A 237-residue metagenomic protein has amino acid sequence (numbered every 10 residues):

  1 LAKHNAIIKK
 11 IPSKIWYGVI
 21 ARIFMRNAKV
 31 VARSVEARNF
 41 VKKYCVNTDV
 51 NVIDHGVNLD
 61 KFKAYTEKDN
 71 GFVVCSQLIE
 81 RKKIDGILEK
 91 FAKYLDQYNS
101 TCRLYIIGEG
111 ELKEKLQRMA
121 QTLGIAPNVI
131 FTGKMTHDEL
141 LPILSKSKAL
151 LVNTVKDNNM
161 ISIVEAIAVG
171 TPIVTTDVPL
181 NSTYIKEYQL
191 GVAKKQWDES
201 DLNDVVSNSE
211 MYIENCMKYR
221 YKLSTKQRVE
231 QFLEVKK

Functional and structural regions predicted by a protein language model:
K10-V30: Membrane-proximal helix-turn-helix segments that form the acceptor-binding/catalytic region of lipid-linked
E36, G56: Carbohydrate-associated surface elements
Y65-K82, G86-K93, Y105: Conserved donor-binding/catalytic core segment of Leloir-type glycosyltransferases
K115-M135: Nucleotide-activated donor-binding/catalytic signature segment of Leloir-type glycosyltransferases, i.e., the conserved
V155-K156: Aromatic "clamp/platform" in nucleotide-sugar-dependent glycosyltransferases that forms part of the donor/acceptor
P172-T175: Short hydrophobic beta-strand element within catalytic cores of glycosyltransferases and related nucleotide-activated
S182-D204: Change "using UDP/GDP/dTDP sugars" to "using nucleotide sugars
E210-K236: A charged, aromatic-enriched C-terminal amphipathic alpha-helix characteristic of glycosyltransferases across folds
